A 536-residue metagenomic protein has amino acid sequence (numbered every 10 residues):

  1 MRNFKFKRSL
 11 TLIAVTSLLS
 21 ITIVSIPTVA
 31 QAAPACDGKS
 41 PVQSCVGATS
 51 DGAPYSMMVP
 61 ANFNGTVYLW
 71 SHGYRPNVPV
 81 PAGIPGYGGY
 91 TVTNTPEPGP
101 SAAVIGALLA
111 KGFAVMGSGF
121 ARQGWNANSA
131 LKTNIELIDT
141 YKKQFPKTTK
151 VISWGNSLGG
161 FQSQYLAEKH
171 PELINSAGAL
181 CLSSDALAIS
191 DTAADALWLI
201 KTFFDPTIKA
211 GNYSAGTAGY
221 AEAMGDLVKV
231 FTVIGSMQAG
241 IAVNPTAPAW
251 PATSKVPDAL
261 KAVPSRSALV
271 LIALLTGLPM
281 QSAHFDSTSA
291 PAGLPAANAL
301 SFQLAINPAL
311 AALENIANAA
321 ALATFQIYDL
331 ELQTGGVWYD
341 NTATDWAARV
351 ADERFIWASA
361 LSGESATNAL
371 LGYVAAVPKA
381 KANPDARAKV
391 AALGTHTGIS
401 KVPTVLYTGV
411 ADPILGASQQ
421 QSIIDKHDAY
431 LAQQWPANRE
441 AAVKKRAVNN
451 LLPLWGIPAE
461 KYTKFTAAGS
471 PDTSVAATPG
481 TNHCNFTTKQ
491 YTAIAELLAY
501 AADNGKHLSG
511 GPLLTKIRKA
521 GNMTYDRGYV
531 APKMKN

Functional and structural regions predicted by a protein language model:
R2-A32: Secretory targeting and sorting signals
A33-S153, F161-N536: C-terminal His-loop and adjacent cap/lid subdomain of alpha/beta-hydrolase
